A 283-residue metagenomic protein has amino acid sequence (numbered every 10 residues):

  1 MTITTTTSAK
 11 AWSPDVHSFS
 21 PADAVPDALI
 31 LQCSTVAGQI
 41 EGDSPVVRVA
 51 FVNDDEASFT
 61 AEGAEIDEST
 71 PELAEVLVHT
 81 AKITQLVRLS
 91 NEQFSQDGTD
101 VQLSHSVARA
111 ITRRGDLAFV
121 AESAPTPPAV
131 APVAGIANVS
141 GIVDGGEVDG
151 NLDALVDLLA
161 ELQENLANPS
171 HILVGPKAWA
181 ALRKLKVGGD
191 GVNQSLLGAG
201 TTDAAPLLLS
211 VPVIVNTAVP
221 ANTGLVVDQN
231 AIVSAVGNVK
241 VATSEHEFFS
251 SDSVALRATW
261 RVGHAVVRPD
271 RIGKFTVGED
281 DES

Functional and structural regions predicted by a protein language model:
M1-V36, E245-S283: Protruding loop/beta-arch "assembly-hinge" segments enriched in small, turn-prone residues
T2-I83, G150: Assembly/oligomerization interface modules of large self-assembling protein complexes
V47, I83-R88, V215, A258: Short amphipathic
N53-A57, T84, Q93, A180 (+2 more regions): Short loop/turn segments at secondary-structure transitions that flank enzyme active sites
E56-T60, D97-G98, A181-K184, T223-G224 (+2 more regions): Short helix/loop capping segments that flank catalytic or ligand/cofactor-binding pockets
G63-D67, Q102-S104, G188, D228-Q229 (+1 more regions): Short intrinsically disordered coil segments
L77, K82-E164, K274-S283: Alpha-helical scaffold segments that mediate packing/assembly in large oligomeric complexes
P132-A255, W260, R271, S283: Extended oligomerization regions of viral-like shell subunits
